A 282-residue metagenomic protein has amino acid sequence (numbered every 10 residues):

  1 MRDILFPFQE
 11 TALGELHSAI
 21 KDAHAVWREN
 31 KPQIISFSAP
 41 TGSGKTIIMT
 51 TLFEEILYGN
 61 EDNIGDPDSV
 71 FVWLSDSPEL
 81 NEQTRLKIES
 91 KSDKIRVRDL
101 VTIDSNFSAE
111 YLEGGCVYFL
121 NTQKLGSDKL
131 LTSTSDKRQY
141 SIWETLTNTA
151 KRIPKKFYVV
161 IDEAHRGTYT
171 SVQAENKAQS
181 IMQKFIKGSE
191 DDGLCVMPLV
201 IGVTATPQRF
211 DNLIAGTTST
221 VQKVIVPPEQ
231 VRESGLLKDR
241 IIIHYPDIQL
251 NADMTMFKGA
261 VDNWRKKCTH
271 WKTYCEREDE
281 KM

Functional and structural regions predicted by a protein language model:
D3-K31, N121: N-terminal pre-P-loop "Q-motif" helix
W27-L52: Walker A/P-loop
S43, S75, L100-D104, E110-C116 (+4 more regions): Conserved C-terminal RecA-like helicase domain
I47-T51, I64-R96, Q123-K124: Conserved Walker A/P-loop ATP-binding site and its immediately adjacent core in helicase/helicase-like ATPase domains
I103-S108, V117-V160, T168-F185: Conserved RecA-like ASCE ATPase "motif II neighborhood" in helicase/translocase motors
G114-V117, K155-Y158, C195-I201: Loop/turn-to-beta-strand initiation segments
Y169-S234: Post-DEXD/H (motif II) to motif III coupling segment of the RecA-like Helicase ATP-binding lobe
I214-M282: Conserved interdomain linker/interface between the two RecA-like ATPase lobes of SF2 helicase motors
